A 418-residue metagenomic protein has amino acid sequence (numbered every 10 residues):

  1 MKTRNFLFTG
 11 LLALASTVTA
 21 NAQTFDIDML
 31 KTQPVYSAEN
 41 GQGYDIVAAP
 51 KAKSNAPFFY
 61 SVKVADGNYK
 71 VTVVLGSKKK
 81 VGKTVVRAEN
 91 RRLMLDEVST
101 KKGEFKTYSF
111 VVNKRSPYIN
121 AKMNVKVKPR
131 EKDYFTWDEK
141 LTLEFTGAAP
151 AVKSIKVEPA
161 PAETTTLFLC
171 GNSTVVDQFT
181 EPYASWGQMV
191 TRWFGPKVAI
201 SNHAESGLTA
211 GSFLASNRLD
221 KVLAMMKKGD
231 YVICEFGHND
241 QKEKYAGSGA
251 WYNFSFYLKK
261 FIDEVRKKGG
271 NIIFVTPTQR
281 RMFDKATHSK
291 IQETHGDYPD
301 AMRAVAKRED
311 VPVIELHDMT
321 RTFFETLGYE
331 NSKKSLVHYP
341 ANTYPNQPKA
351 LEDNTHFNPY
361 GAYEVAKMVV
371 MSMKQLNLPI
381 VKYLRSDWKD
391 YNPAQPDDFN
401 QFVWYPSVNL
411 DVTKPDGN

Functional and structural regions predicted by a protein language model:
M1-Q23: Bacterial Sec-dependent N-terminal signal peptides
Q23-N55, D138, A149-P159, T165-T166 (+1 more regions): Low-complexity, Gly/Ser/Thr/Pro- and Asn/Asp-enriched, turn/coil-prone segments that serve as flexible N-terminal
A52-G67: Short beta-strands within extracellular/lumenal beta-sheet-rich domains
Y60-S61, L75-L95: Short, surface-exposed beta-strand/strand-loop-strand elements in extracellular ectodomains
G67-V74: A short tyrosine-centered beta-strand micro-motif
V85-E158: Contiguous ligand/interfacial binding patches
E89, N217-S386, P406-N418: Alpha-helical cap/lid subdomain in secreted, periplasmic, or secretory-pathway luminal O-acyl-processing enzymes
L143, G147-S206, L219-V232: Serine-esterase "nucleophile elbow" of acetyl-processing enzymes
